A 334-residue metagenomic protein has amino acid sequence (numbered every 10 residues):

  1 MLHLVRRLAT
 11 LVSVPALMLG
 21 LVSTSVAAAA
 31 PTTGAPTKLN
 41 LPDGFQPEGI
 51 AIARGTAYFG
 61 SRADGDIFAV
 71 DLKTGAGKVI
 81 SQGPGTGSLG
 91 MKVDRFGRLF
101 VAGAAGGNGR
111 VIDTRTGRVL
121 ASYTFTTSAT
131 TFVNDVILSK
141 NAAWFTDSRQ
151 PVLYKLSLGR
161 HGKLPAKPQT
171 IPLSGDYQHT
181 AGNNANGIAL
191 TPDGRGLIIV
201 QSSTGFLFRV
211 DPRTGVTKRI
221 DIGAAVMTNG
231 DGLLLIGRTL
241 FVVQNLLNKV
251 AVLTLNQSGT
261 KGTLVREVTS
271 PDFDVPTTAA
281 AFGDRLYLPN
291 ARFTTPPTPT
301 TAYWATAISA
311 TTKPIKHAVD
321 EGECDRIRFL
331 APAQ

Functional and structural regions predicted by a protein language model:
M1-A29: Secretory targeting and sorting signals
G34-L41, G75-Q82, R118-T126, K167-T180 (+2 more regions): A short beta-strand motif characteristic of beta-propeller blades
P42-T56, G83-L99, T126-W144, G175-G196 (+3 more regions): Beta-rich, blade/repeat-based domains predominating in secreted/periplasmic proteins but also intracellular
Y58-D64, V93-D94, L99-G106, W144-R149 (+4 more regions): Conserved beta-strand positions in repeat-built beta-propeller and related beta-rich domains
D71-G75, D113-R118, S157-G162, D211-G215 (+2 more regions): Short loop/turn segments that connect beta-strands within beta-propeller blades
T74-V111, V119-T127: Blade-loop segments of beta-propeller domains
V111-T170: Hydrophobic alpha-helical segments and helix pairs
T278-L330: Blade-level signature of beta-propeller repeat domains, shared across WD40, Kelch, NHL, RCC1 and BNR/Asp-box propellers
